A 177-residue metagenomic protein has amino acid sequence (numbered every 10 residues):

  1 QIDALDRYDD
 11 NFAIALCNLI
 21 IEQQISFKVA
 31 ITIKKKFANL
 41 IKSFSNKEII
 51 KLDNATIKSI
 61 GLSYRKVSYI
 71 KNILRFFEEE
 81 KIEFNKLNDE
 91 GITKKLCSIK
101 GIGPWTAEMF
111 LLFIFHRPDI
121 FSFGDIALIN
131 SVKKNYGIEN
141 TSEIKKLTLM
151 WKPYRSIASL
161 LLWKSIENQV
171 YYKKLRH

Functional and structural regions predicted by a protein language model:
Q1-K42: A positional/architectural concept
Q1-L5, V67, K71, D89 (+1 more regions): C-terminal accessory module of base-excision DNA glycosylases/AP lyases that mediates lesion recognition and DNA
D3, I14, I60, E80-I82 (+1 more regions): Flexible, active-site-adjacent loop/turn segments at secondary-structure boundaries
D9-D10, I14, N85-N88, I120-F121: Residue-level marker of regulatory loop/turn positions in helix-turn-helix DNA-binding domains and in histidine
F12-I20, K36, L52-T56, G91-K95 (+3 more regions): A general alpha-helix detector
N18, K58, F84, H116 (+1 more regions): Conserved short-loop catalytic and cofactor-binding motifs
I25-S26, A30-K100, M150-K152: Alpha-helical ds-nucleic-acid-binding substructure associated with the helix-hairpin-helix region of base-excision DNA
